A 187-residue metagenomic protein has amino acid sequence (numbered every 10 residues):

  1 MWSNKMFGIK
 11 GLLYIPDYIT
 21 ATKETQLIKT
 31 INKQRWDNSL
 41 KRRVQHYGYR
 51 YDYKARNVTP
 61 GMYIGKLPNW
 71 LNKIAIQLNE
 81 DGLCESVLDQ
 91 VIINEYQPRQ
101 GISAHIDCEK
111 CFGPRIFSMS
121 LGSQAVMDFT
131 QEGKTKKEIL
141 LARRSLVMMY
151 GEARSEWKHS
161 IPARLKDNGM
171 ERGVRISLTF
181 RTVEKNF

Functional and structural regions predicted by a protein language model:
M1-F187: Non-heme Fe(II) oxygenase metal-center motifs and adjacent flexible, charged/small-residue loops
